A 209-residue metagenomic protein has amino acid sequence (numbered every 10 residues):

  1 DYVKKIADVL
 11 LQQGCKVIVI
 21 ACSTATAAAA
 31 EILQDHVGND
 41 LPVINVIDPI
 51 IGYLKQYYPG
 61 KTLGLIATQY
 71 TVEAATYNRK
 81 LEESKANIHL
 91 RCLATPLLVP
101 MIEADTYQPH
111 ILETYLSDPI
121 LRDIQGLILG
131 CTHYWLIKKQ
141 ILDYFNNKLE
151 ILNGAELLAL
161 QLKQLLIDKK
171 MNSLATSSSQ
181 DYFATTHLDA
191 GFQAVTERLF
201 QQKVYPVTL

Functional and structural regions predicted by a protein language model:
D1-L209: Non-catalytic structural scaffold of enzyme domains
